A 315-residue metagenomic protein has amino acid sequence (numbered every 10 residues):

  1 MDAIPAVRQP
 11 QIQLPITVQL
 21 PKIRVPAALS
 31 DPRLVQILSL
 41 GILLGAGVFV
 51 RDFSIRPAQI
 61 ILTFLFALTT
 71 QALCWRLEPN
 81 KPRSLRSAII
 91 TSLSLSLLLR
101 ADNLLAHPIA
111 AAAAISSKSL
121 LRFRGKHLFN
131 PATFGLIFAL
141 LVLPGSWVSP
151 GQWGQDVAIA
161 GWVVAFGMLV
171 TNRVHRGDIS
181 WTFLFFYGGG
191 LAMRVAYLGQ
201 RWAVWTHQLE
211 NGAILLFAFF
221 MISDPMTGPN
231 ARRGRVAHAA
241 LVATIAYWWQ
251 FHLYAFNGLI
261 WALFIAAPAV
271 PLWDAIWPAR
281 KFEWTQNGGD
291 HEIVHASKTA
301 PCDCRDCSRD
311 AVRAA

Functional and structural regions predicted by a protein language model:
D2-W75: N-terminal signal-anchor module of multipass membrane proteins
P15-L38, G190-S297, C302-C304, A315: C-terminal transmembrane helix-loop-helix hairpin of multi-pass membrane proteins
L40-A46, A67-Q71, S87-S96, A110-S117 (+4 more regions): Hydrophobic, membrane-inserted alpha-helices
D52-L65, L98-I109, S146-G161, V204-I214: Structural signature of hydrophobic alpha-helical transmembrane segments
L68-N80, A113-H127, A165-H175, F219-P229: C-terminal ends of transmembrane helices
N80-G154: Membrane-interface helix-loop-helix junctions at boundaries between adjacent transmembrane segments
A132-L136, S180-G189, R235-A243: Central hydrophobic cores of alpha-helical transmembrane segments in multi-pass integral membrane proteins
L143-Q200: Internal active-site segments that recognize and position negatively charged phosphoryl groups and nucleotide moieties
